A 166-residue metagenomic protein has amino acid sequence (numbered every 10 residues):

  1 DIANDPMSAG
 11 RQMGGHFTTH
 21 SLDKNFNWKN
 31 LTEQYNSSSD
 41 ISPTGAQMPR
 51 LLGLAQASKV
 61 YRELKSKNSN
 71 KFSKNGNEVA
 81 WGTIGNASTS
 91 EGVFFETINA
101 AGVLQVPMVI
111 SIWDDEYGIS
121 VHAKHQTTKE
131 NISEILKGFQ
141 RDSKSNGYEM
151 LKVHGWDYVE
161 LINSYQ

Functional and structural regions predicted by a protein language model:
D1-L104, S111, H122-Q140, S145: Cofactor-binding active-site loop characterized by glycine-rich and histidine/acidic residues
G82-I84, E149-H154: Short catalytic-loop micro-motif centered on adjacent basic/acidic residues
P107-S111, E149-K152: Short hydrophobic alpha-helical runs that function as membrane-insertion/retention elements
E116-I119: Short gly/pro/ser/thr-enriched loop/turn and capping motifs at secondary-structure boundaries
D157-Q166: Structural signature of the thiamine diphosphate
